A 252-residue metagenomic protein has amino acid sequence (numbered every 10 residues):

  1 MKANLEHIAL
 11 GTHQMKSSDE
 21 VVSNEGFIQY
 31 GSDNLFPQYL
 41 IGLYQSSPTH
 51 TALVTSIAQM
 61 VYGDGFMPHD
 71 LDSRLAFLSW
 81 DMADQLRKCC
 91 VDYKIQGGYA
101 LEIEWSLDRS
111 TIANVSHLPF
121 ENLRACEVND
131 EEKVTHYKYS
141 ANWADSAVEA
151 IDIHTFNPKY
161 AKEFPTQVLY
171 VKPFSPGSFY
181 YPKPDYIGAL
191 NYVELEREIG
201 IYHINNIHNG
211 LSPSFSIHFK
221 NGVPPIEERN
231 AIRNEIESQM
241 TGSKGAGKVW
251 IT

Functional and structural regions predicted by a protein language model:
M1-T252: Structured, contiguous alpha/beta core segments that scaffold functional sites
